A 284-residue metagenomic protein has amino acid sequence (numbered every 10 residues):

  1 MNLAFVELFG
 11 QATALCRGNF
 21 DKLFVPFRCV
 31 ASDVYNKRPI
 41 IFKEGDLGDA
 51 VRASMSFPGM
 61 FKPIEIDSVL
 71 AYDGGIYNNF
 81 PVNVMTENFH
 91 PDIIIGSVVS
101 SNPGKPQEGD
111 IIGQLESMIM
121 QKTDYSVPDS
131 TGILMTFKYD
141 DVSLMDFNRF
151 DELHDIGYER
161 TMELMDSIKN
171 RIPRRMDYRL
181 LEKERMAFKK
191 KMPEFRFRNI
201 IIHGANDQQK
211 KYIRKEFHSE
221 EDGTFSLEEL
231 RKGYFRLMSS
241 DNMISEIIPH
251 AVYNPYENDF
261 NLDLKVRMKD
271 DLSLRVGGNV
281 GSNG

Functional and structural regions predicted by a protein language model:
M1-D241, A251-V252, V266-L272: Patatin-like phospholipase
E246-Y256: Long, charged, glycine-rich C-terminal linkers/tails
N254-E257, N279-G284: Solvent-exposed loop/turn segments connecting transmembrane beta-strands in outer-membrane beta-barrel proteins
E257-M268: N-terminal periplasmic accessory domains that precede and gate Gram-negative outer-membrane beta-barrel machines
L274-V276: Transmembrane beta-strands of outer-membrane beta-barrel proteins
